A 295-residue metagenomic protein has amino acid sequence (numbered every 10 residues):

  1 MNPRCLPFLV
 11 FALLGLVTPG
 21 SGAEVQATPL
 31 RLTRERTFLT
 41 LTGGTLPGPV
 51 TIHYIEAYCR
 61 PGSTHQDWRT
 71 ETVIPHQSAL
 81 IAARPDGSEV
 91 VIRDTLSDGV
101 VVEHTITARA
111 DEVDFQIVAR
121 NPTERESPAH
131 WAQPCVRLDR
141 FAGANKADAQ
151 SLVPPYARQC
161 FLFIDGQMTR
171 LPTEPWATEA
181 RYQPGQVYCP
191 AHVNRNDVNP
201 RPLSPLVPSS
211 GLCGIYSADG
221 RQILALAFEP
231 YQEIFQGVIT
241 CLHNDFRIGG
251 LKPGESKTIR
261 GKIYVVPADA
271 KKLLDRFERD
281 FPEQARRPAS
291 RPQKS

Functional and structural regions predicted by a protein language model:
M1-C5: Positively charged n-region of N-terminal signal peptides that target proteins for export
P7-V17: Bacterial N-terminal signal peptides
A23-E24, R84-P85, R93-T95, Q183-Q293: Beta-strand-rich recognition/accessory modules
E24-L80, E89: Acidic-aromatic substrate-binding/catalytic surfaces of carbohydrate-active enzymes
S63-A110, P128-H130: Extended, loop-rich substrate-binding clefts of extracytoplasmic carbohydrate-active enzymes
R93, T105, Q116-R120, C135 (+1 more regions): Residue-level recognition of well-ordered beta-strand positions that form the cores of beta-sheet-rich folds across
A108-D165: Acidic (Asp/Glu-rich), glycine- and aromatic
Q150-V198: Low-complexity, serine/threonine/proline-enriched polar segments
